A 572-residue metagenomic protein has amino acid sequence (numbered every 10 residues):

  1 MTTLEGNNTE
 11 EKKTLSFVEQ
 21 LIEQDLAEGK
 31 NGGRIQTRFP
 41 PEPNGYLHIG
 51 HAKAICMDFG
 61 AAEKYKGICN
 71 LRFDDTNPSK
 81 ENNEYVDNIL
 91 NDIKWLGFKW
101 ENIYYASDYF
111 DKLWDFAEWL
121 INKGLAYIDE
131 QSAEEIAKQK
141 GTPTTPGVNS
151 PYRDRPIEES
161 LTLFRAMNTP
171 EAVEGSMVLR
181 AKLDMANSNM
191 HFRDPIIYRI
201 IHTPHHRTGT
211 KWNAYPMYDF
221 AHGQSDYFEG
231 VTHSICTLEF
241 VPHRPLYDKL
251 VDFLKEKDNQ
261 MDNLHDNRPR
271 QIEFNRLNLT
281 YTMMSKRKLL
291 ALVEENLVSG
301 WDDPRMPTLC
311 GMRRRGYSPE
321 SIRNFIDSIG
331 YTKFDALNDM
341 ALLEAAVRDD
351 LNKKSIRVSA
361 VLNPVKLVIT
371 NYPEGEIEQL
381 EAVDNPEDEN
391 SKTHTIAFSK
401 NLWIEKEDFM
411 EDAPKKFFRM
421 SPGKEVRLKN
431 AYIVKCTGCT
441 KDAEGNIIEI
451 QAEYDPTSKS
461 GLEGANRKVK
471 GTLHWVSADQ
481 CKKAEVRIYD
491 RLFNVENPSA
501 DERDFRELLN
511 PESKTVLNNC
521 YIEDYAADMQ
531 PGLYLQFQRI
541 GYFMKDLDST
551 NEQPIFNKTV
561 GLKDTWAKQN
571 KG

Functional and structural regions predicted by a protein language model:
M1-K13, K571-G572: Basic/polar N-terminal segments that are highly enriched at the extreme N-terminus, encompassing both cleavable
K13-L90, H206-T237: N-terminal catalytic cores of NTP/NDP-binding nucleotidyl/phosphoryl-transfer enzymes
N31, A126, V173, M190 (+8 more regions): Intrinsically disordered or highly flexible coil/loop and linker segments, enriched in small and charged/polar residues
P40-P43, R72-K80, N102-D111, E134 (+5 more regions): Conserved short loop/turn motifs at secondary-structure junctions
L71, D75-N77, N83, Y105 (+6 more regions): Active-site cores that bind ATP or allylic diphosphates and position pyrophosphate for catalysis
Y85-D111, F116-W119, G124-Y127: A glycine-rich helix N-cap at a beta->alpha junction
D266-A346: Long, charged, mostly alpha-helical binding arms that flank functional sites
F325-G572: Substrate/cofactor-recognition hotspot
